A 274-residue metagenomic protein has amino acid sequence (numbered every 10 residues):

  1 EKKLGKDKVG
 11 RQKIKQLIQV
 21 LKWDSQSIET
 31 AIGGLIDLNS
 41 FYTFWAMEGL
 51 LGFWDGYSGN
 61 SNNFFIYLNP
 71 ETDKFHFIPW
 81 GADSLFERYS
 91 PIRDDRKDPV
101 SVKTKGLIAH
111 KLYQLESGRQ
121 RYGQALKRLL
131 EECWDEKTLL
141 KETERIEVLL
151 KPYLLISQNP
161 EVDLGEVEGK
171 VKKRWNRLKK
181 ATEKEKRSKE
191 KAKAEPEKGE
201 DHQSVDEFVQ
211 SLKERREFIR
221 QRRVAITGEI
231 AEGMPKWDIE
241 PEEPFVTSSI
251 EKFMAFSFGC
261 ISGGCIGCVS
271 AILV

Functional and structural regions predicted by a protein language model:
K3-G59, F64-C268: Middle-to-C-terminal accessory/interaction subdomains
V269-V274: Alpha-helical transmembrane segments
